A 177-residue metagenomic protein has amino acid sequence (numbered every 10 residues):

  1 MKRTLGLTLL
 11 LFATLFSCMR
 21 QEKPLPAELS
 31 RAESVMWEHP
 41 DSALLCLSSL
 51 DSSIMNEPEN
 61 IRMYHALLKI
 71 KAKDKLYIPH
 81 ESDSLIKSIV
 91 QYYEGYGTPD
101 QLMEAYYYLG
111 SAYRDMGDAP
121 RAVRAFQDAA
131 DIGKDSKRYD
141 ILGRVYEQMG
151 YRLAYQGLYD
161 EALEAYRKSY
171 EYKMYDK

Functional and structural regions predicted by a protein language model:
M1-K2, R167: N-terminal hydrophobic targeting signals that begin at the initiator methionine
K2-L9: Sec-dependent signal peptide recognition, specifically the positively charged N-region followed immediately by
L10-L11, D74: Short, linear, compositionally biased motifs with a strong N-terminal bias
L11-C18: Hydrophobic h-region of N-terminal signal peptides that target proteins for export in Gram-negative bacteria
C18-K177: A "functional boundary" signal
